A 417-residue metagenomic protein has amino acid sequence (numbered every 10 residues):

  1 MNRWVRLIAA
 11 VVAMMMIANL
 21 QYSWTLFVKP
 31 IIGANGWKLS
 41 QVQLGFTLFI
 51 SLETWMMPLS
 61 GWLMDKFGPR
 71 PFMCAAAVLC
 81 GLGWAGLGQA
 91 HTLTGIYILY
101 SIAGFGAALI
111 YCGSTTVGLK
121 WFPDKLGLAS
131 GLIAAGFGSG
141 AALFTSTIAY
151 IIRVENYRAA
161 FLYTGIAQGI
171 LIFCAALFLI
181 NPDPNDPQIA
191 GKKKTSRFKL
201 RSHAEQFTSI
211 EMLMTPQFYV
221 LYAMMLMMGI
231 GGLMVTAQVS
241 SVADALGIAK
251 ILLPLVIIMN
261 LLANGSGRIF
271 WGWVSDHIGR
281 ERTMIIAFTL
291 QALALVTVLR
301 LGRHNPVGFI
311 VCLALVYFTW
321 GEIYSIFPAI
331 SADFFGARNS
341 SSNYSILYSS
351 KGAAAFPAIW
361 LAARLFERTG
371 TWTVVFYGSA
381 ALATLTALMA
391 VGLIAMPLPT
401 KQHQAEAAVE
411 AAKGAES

Functional and structural regions predicted by a protein language model:
W24-V28, I210-W271: Extracytoplasmic gate region of multi-pass secondary transporters
I31, L109-F122, S130, E322-F335: Intracellular juxtamembrane helix-capping segments at the cytosolic ends of symmetry-related transmembrane helices
I31-I32, L63-M64, L143-E155, A160 (+3 more regions): Interfacial helix-cap and linker-helix signal at transmembrane-aqueous boundaries of multi-pass secondary transporters
G36, G68, Q89-T94, P123 (+2 more regions): Helix-breaking motifs and short loop linkers at transmembrane-helix boundaries and internal kinks in secondary membrane
M56-G68, R268-G279, F366-E367: Helix-to-loop junctions at the C-terminal end of transmembrane segments in multipass secondary transporters
V78-H91, L290-R303: C-terminal ends and interior cores of transmembrane alpha-helices in multi-pass membrane transporters/permeases
G83, T94-I102, V307-L315: Paired small-residue
F137-P184: Helix-loop-helix hairpin linking two adjacent transmembrane segments in secondary transporters
